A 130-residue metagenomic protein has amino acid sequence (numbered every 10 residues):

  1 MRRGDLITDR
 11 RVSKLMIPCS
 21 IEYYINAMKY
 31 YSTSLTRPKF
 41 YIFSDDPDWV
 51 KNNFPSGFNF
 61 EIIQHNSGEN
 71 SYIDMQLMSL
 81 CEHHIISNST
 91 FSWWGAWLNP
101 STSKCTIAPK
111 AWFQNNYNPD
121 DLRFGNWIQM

Functional and structural regions predicted by a protein language model:
M1-E69, T102: Core catalytic architecture of nucleotide-activated donor-dependent transferases building glycoconjugates
Y23, W49-N53, W93-W97, W112 (+1 more regions): Tryptophan-centered motif/residue detector
T36, Q76-S79, R123: Compositionally biased amphipathic helical and low-complexity segments enriched in hydrophobic
P38, D46, T90-F91, P109 (+1 more regions): Intrinsically disordered regions, especially transient/low-confidence alpha-helical propensity segments and coil-helix
Q64-N66, K110, I128: Residues at the C-termini of beta-strands that transition into short coil/loop
S71-N118: A donor-sugar binding/catalytic signature common to diverse glycosyltransferases and related nucleotide-sugar
Q114-M130: Leloir-type glycosyltransferase catalytic cores
